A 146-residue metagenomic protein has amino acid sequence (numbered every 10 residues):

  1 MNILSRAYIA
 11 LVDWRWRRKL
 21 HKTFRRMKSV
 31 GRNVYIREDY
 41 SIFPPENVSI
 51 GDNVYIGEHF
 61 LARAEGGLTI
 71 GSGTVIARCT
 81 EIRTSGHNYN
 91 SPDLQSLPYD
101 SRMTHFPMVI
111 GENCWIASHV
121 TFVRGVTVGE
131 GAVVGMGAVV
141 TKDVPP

Functional and structural regions predicted by a protein language model:
M1-N33, G73, C79-T80, G86-D93 (+4 more regions): Terminal amphipathic alpha-helical/low-complexity segments used for targeting or macromolecular assembly
R15-K19, E65, A117, G135: Short, conserved clusters of charged catalytic residues that mark active-site and nucleotide-handling motifs
D39-I50, Y55-T127: Flexible, glycine/small-residue-enriched loop-and-beta-strand segment within the central core of proteins
G71, V123, V133-G135, V139: A generic "structured core" feature
A138, K142-P146: Short, intrinsically disordered, charge-balanced linker/junction segments flanking boundaries in proteins
